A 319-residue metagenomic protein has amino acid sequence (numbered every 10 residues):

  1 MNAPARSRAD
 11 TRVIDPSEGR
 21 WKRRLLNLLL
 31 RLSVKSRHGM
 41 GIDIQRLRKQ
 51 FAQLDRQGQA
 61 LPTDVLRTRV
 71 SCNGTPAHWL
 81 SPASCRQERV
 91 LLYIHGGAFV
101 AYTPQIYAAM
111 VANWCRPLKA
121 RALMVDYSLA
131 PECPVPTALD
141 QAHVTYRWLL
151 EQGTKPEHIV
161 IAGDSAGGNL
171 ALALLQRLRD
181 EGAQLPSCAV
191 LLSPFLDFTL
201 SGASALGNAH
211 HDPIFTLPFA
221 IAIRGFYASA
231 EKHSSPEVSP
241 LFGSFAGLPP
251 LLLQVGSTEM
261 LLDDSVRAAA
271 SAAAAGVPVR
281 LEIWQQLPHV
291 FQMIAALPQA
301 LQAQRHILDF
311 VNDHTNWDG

Functional and structural regions predicted by a protein language model:
M1-A83, W317-G319: A glycine/proline-hinged amphipathic helix-loop "lid/cap" segment that gates access to hydrophobic ligand pockets
T68, N73-P76, L80-G319: Alpha/beta-hydrolase superfamily serine-hydrolase fold, recognizing
